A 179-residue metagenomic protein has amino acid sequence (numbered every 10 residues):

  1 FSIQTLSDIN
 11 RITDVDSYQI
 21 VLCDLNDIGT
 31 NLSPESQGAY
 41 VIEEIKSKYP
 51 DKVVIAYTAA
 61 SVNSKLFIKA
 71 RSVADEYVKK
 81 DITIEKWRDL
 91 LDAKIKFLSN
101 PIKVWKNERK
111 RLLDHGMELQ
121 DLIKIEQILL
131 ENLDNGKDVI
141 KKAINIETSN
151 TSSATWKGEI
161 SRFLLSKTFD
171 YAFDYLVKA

Functional and structural regions predicted by a protein language model:
F1-D16: A short, well-structured beta->alpha microelement
S2-Q4, S33-P34, I55-D138: Output/docking surface of receiver
N10-D14, A39, E43, R88 (+1 more regions): Amphipathic, non-transmembrane alpha-helical secondary structure
I12-D14, E43-K48, I68-E76: Short, surface-exposed basic-aromatic patches at helix termini and helix-loop junctions that form
V15-K46: Conserved phosphotransfer microenvironments
K48-V54: His-Asp phosphorelay/catalytic-motif detector in bacterial-type signaling
K103-A179: C-terminal output/effector regions of signal-responsive regulators
